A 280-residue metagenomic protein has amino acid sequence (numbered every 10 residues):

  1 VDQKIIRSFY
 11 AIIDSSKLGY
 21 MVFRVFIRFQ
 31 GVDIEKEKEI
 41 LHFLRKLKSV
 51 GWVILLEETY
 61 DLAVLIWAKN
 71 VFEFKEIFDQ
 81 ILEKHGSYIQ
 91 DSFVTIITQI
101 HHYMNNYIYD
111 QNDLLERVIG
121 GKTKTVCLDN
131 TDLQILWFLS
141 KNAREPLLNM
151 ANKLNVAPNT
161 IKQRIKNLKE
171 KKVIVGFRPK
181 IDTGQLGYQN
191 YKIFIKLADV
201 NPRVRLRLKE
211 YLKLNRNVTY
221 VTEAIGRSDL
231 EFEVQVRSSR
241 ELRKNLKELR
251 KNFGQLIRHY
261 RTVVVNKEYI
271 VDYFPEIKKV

Functional and structural regions predicted by a protein language model:
V1-V280: A compositional/biophysical signature of low hydrophobicity enriched in polar/charged and small residues
